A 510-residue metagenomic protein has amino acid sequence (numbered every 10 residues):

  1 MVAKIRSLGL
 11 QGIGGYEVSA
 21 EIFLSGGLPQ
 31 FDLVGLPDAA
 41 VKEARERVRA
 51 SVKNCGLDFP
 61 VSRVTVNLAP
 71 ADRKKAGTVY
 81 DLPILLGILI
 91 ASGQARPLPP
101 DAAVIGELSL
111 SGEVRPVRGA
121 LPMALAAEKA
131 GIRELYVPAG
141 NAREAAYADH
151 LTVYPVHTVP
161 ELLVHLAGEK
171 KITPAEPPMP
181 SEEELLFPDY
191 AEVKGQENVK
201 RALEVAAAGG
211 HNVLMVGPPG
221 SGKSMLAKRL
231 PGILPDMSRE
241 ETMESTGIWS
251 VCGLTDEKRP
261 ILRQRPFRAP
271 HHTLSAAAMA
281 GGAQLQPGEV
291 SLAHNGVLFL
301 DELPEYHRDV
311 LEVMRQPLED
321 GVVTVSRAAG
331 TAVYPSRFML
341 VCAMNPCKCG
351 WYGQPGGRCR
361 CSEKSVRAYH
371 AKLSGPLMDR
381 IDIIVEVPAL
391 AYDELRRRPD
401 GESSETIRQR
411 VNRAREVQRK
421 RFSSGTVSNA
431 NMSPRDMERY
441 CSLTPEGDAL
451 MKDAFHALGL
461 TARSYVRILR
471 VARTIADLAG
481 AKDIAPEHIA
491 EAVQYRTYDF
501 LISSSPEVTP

Functional and structural regions predicted by a protein language model:
M1-L214, P218-S224, S464-Y465, K482-P510: Peripheral, non-AAA+ core regions of ATP-driven protein-machinery
A3, Y16-V18, Y80-L82, R265 (+3 more regions): Change "...and in nucleic-acid phosphodiester-cleaving endonucleases..." to "...and in nucleic-acid processing enzymes
L10, Q94-R96, A145, E182 (+5 more regions): Short secondary-structure boundary/capping segments
F23, A39, R47, S51-D58 (+25 more regions): Conserved, well-folded catalytic cores of nucleic-acid-processing and energy-transducing macromolecular machines
V34-R45, D58-P60, N67-G77, Q284-L285 (+2 more regions): Basic, amphipathic alpha-helical bundle interface domains used for macromolecular binding and assembly
P100-D101, E176-M179, T255-L262, S423-M432 (+1 more regions): Short coil/turn segments at secondary-structure boundaries
L185-P188, K228, K364, D453: Positions in alpha-helical segments
R201-Y369: Conserved ASCE/P-loop NTPase catalytic core
